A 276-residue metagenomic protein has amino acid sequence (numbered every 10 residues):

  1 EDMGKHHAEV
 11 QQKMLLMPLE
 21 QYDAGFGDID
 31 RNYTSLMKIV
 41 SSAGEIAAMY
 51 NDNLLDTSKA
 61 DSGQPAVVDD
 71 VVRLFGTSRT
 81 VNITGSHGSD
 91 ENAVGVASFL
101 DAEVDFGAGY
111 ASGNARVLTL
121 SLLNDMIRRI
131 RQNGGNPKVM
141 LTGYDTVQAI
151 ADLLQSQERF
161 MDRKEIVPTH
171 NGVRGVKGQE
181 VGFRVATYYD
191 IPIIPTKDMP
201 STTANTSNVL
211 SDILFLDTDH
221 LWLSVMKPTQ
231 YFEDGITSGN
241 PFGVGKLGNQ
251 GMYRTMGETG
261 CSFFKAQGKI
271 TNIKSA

Functional and structural regions predicted by a protein language model:
E1-A276: Core alpha/beta structural scaffold of self-assembling particle/tube/pore-forming proteins
